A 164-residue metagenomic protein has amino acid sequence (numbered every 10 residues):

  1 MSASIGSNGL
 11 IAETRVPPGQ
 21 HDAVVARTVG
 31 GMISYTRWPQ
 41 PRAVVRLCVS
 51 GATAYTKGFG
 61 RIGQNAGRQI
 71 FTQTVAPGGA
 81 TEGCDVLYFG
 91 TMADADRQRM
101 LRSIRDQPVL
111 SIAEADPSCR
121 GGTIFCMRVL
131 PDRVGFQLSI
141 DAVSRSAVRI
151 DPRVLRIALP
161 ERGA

Functional and structural regions predicted by a protein language model:
M1-A164: Short hydrophobic alpha-helices and adjacent helix-cap/hinge residues
